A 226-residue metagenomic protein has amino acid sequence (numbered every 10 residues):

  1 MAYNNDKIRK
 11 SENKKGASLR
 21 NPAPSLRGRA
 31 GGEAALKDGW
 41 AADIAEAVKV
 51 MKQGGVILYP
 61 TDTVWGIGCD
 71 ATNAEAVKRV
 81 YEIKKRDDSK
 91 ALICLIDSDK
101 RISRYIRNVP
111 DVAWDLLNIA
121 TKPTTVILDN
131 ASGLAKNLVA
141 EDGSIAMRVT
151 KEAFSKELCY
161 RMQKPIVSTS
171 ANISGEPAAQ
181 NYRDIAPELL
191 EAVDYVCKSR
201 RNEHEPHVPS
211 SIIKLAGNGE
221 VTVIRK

Functional and structural regions predicted by a protein language model:
A2-G16, G32-K226: Active-site-adjacent structural elements in enzyme catalytic cores
G16-S18, A23-P24: N-terminal amphipathic/hydrophobic targeting modules at extreme N-termini, encompassing cleavable Sec/SRP-type signal
R27-R29: Glycine-biased, low-complexity coil/linker segments
